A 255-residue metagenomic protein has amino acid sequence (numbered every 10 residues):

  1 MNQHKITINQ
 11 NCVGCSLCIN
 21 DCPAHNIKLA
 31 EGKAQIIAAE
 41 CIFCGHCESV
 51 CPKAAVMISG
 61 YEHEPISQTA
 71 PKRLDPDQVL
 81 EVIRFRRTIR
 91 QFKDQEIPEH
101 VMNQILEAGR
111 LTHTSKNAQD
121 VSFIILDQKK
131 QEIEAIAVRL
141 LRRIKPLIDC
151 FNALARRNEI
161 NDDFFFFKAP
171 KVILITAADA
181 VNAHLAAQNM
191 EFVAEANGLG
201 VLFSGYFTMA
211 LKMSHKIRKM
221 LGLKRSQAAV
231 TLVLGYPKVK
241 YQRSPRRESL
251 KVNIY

Functional and structural regions predicted by a protein language model:
M1-Y255: Acidic, surface-exposed loops and disordered segments
